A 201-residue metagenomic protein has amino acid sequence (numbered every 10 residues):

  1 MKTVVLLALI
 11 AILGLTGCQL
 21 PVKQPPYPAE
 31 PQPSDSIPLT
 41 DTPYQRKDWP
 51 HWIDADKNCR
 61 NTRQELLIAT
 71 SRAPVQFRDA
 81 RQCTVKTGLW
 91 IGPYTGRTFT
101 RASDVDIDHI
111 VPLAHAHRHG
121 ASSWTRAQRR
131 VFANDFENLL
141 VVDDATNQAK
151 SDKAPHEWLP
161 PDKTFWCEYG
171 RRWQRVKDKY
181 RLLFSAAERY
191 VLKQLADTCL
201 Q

Functional and structural regions predicted by a protein language model:
M1-L6: Bacterial N-terminal signal peptides that target proteins for export
L15-G17: C-terminal motif of bacterial Sec signal peptides marking the signal peptidase cleavage site
Q19-P21: Bacterial signal peptide processing site
K23-T40: Post-signal peptide N-terminal segment of mature Sec-exported envelope proteins
I37, E65-L66, S71-R72, L159 (+1 more regions): Post-signal/leader-peptide non-cytosolic segments of secretory proteins
D48, W52, L66-L89, P93 (+1 more regions): N-terminal post-signal-peptidase region of extra-cytosolic proteins
K57-C59: Acidic, glycine-anchored loop motifs typical of Ca2+
L89-Q201: Domain-level detector of nuclease and nuclease-like folds in predominantly extracellular/periplasmic contexts
